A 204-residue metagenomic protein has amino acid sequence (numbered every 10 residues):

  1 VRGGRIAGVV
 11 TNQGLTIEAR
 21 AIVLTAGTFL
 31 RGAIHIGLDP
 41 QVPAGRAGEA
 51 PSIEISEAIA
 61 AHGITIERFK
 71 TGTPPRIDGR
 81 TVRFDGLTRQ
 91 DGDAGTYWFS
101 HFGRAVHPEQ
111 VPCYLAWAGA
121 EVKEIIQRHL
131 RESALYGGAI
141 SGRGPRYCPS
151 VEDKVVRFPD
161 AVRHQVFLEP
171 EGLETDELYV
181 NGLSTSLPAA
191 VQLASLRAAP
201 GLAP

Functional and structural regions predicted by a protein language model:
V1-P204: Residues forming the flavin
